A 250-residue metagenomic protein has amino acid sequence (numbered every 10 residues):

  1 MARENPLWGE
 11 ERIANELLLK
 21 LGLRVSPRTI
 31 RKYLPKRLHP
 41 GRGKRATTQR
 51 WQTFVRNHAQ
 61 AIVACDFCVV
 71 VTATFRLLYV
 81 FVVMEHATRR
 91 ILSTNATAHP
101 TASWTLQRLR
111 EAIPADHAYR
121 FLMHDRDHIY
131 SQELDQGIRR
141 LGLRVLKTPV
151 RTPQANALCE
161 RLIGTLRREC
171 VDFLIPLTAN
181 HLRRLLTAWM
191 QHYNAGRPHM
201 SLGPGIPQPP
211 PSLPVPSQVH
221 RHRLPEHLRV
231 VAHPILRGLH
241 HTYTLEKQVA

Functional and structural regions predicted by a protein language model:
M1-A250: Charged DNA-binding/catalytic regions of mobile-element recombinases
